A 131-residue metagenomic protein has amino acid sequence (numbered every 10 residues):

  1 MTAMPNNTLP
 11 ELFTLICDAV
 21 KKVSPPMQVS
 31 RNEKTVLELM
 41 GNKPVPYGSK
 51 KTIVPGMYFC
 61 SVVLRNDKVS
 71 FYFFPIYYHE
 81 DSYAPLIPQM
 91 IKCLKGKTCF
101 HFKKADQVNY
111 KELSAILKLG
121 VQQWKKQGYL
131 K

Functional and structural regions predicted by a protein language model:
M1-K131: Charge-dense, helix-prone N-terminal extensions
